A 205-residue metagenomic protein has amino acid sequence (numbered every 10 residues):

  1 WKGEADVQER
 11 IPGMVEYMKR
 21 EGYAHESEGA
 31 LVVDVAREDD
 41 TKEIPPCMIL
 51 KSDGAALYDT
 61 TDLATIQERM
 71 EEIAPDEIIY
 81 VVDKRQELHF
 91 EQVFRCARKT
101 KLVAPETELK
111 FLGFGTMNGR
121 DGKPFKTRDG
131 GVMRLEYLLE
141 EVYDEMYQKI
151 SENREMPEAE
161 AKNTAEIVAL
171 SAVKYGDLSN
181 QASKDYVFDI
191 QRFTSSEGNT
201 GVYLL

Functional and structural regions predicted by a protein language model:
W1-L205: Alpha-helical recognition segments enriched in aromatics with Gly/Pro capping that present substrate-recognition
